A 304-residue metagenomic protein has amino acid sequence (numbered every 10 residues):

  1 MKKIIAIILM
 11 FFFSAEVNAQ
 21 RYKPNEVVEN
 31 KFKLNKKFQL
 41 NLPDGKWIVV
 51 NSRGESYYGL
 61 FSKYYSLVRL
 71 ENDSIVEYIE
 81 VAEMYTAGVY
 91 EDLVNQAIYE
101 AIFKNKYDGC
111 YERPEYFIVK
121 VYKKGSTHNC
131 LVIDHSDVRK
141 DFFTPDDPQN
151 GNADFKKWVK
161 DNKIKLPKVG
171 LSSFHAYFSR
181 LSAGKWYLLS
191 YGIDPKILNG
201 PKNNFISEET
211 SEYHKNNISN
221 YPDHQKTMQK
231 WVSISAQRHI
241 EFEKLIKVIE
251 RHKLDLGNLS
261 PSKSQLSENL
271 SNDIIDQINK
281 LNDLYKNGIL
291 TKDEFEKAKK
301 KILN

Functional and structural regions predicted by a protein language model:
M1-I4, N304: Positively charged n-region of N-terminal signal peptides that target proteins for export
I4-F13: Sec-dependent N-terminal signal peptides
A15-A19: Sec/Tat signal peptide C-region and signal peptidase I cleavage site
Q20-V119: N-terminal Sec/ER secretory leader and immediately downstream segment of secreted/extracellular precursors
Y85-P261: Mature extracytoplasmic/lumenal regions of exported proteins
K263-K292, E296-N304: N-terminal J-domain/J-like co-chaperone modules of DnaJ/Hsp40 proteins
